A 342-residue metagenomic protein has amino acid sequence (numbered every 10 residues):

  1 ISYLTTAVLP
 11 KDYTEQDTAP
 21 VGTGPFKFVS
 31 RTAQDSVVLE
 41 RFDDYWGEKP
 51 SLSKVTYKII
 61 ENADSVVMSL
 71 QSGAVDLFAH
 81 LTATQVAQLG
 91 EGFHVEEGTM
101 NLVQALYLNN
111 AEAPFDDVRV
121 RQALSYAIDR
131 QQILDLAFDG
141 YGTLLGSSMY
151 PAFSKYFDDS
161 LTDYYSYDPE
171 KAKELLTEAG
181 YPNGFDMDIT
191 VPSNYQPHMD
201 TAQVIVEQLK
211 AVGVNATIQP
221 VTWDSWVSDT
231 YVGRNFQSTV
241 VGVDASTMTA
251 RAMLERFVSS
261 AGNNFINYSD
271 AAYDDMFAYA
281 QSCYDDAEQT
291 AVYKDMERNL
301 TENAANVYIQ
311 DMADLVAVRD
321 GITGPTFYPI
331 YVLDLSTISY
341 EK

Functional and structural regions predicted by a protein language model:
I1-P50, K54, D64, E170 (+1 more regions): Gly/Pro-rich hinge or "lid" segments in bacterial periplasmic/extracellular proteins
G24-K27, V37-V38, S53-I59, G184-S193 (+2 more regions): Short, well-ordered beta-strand elements
G24-P25, L52-K54, L102-G146, L175 (+2 more regions): Alpha-helical secondary-structure segments
R31, F42-A87, N215: Ligand-site clamp/hinge motif
Q71-H80, I205-Q208, V214-N215, V232-V241: Alpha-to-beta junction loops
A79-E91, A245-A250: A ligand-binding cleft/hinge motif common to bilobed small-molecule-binding domains
A127-K155, P197-V206, V227, Y231-K342: Detector for C-terminal structural segments
T143-E178, Y195-H198: Structural transition elements
